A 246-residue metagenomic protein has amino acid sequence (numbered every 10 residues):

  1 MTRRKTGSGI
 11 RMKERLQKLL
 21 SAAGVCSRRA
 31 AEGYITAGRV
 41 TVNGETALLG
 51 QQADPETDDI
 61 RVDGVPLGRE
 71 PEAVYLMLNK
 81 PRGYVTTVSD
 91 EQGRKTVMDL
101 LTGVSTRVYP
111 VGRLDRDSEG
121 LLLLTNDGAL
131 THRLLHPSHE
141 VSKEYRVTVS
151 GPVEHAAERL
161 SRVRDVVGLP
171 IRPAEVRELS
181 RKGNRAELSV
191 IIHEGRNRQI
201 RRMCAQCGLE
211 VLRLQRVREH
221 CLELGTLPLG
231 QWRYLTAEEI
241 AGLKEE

Functional and structural regions predicted by a protein language model:
R3-E246: Basic, flexible Lys/Arg- and Gly-enriched helix-loop patches that mediate nucleic-acid binding at interfaces with rRNA
